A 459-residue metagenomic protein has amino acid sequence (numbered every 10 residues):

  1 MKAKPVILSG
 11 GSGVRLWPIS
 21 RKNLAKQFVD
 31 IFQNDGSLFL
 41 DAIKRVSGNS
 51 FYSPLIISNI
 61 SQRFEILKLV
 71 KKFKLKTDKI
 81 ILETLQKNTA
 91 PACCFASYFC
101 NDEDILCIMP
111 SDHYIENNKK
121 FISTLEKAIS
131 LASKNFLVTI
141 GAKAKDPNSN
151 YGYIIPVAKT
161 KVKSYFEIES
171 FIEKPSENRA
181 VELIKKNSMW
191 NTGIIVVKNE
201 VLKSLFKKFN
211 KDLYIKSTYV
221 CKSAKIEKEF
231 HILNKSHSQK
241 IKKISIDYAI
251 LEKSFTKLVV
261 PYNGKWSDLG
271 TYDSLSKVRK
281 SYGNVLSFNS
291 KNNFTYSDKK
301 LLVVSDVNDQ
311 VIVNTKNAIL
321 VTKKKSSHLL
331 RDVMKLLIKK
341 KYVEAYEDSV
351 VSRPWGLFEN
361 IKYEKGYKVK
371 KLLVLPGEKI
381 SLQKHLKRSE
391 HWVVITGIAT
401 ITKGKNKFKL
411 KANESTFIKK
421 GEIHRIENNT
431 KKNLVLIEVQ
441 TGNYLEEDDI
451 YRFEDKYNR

Functional and structural regions predicted by a protein language model:
M1-I7, V14-K22, F32-K119: Conserved N-terminal catalytic core of the sugar/cofactor nucleotidyltransferase
M1-K2, E200-V393, I398-F417, E422-N429 (+2 more regions): Left-handed beta-helix
L8, M109, V394, V439: Catalytic metal- and UDP-sugar-binding loop of GT-A-like glycosyltransferases, i.e., residues flanking the conserved
N23, N34-S37, S61, N88-P91 (+12 more regions): Conserved active-site and cofactor/substrate-binding residues in soluble primary-metabolism enzymes
F39, A96, D112, I154 (+3 more regions): Residue-level signal for inorganic ion chemistry
N117-S238, L258: Conserved core of the sugar-phosphate nucleotidyltransferase
L436: Noncatalytic nucleic-acid binding interfaces
